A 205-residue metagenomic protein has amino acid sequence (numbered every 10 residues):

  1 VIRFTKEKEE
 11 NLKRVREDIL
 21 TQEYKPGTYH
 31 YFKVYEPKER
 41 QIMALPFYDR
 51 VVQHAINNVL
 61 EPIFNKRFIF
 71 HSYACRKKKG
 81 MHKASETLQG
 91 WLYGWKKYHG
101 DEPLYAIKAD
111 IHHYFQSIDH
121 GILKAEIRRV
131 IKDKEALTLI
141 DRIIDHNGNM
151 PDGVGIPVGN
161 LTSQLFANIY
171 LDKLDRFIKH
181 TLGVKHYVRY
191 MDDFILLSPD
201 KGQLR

Functional and structural regions predicted by a protein language model:
V1-L123, R128-K132, N147-G148: Conserved two-metal-ion catalytic palm core of "right-hand" nucleic acid polymerases, unifying RNA-dependent RNA
D18-I19, W91-M191, I195-R205: Conserved polymerase palm-domain catalytic core
